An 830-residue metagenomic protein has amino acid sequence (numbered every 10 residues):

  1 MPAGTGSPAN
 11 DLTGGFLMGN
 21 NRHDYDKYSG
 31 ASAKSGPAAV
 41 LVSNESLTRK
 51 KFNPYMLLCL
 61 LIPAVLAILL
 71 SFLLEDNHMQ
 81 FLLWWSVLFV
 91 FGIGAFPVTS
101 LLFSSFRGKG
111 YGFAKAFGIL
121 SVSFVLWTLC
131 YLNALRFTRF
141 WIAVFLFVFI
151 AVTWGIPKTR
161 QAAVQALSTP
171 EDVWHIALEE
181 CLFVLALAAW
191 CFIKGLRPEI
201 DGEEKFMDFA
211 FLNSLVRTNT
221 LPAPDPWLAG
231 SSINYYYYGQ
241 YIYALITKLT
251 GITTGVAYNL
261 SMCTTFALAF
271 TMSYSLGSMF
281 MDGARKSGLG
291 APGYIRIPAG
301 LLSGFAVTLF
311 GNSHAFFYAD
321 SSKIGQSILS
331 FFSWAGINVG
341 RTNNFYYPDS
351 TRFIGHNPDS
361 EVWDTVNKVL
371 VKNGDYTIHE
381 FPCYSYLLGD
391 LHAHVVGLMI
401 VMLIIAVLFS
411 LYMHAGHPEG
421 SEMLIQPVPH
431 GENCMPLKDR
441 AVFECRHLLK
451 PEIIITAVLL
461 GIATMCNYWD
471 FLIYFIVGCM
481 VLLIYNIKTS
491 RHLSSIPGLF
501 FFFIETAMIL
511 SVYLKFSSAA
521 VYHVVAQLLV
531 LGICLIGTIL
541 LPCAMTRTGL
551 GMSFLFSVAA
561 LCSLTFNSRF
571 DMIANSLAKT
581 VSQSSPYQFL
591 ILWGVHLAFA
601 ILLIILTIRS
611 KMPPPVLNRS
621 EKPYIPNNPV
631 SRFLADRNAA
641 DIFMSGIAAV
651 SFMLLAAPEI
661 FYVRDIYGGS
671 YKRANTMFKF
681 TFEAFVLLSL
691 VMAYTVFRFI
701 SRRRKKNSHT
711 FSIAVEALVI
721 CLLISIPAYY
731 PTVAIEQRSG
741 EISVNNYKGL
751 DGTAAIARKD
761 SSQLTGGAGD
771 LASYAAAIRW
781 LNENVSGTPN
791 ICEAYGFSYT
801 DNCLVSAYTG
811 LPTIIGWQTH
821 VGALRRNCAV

Functional and structural regions predicted by a protein language model:
G14-V173, P497-N628, V650-P658, Y662: Membrane-embedded, hydrophobic transmembrane alpha-helices
G19-P54, R160-H175, G283-I295, A415-P451 (+4 more regions): Membrane-interfacial, low-structure loops and terminal tails that flank and connect transmembrane helices in multi-pass
N77-L83, L132-R136, F140, I200-K205 (+10 more regions): Membrane-helix boundary/interfacial segments in multi-pass membrane proteins
H78-L82, S86, E171-E179, L185-L403 (+3 more regions): Active-site lumenal/periplasmic loops and adjacent helix-entry segments of GT-C-fold, multi-pass membrane
C263-F266, Y474, K672-R698: Hydrophobic/aromatic-rich transmembrane helices and adjacent perimembrane loops
Y294, F501-I504, G549-S557, K622-R632 (+1 more regions): Signature aromatic-anchored transmembrane alpha helix within multi-pass, membrane-resident enzymes that catalyze glycan
S385-L388, I454-N467: Membrane-interface alpha helices of multi-pass inner-membrane proteins
P731-V830: Extracytoplasmic
